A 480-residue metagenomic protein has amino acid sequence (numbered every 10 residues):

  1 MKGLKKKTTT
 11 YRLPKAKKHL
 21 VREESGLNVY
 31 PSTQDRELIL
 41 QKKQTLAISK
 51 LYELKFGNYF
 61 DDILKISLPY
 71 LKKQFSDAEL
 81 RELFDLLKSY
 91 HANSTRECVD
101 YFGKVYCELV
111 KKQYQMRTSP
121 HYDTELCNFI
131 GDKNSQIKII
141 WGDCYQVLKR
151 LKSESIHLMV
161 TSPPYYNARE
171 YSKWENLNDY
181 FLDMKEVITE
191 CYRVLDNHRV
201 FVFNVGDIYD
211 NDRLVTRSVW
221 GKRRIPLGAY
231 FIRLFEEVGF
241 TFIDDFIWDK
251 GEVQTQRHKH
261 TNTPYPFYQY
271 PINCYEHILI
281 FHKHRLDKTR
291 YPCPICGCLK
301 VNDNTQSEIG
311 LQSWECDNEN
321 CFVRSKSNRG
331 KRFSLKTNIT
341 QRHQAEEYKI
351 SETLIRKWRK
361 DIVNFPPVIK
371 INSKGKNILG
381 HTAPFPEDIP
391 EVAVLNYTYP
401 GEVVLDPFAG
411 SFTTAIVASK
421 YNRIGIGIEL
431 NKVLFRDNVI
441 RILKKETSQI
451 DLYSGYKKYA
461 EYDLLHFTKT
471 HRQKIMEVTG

Functional and structural regions predicted by a protein language model:
K2-T118, T124-D437, I475-G480: Core catalytic lobe of class I
R436-G480: PRPP-dependent phosphoribosyltransferase catalytic core
